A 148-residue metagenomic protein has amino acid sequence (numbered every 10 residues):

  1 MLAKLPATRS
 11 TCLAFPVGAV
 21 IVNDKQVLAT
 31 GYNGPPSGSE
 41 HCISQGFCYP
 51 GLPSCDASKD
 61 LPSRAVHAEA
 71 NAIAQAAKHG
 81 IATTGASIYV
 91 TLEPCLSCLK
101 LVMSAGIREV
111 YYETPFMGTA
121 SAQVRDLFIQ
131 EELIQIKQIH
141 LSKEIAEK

Functional and structural regions predicted by a protein language model:
M1-K148: Zinc-dependent deaminase catalytic domain
